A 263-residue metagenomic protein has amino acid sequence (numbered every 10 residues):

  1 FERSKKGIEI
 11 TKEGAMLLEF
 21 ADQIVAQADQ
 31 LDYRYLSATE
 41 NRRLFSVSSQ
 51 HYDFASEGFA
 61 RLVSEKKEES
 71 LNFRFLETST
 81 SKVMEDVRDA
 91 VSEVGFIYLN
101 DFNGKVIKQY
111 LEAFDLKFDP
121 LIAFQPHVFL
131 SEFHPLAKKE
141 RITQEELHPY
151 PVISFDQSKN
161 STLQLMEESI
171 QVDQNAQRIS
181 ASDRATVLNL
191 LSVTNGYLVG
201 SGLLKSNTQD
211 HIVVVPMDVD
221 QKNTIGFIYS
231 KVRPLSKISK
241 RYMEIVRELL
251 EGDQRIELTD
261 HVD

Functional and structural regions predicted by a protein language model:
F1-I10: A short LG(V/I)-centered, amphipathic sequence patch enriched for acidic residue(s) preceding the LG motif
L17-T39: Alpha-helical linker/hinge and terminal dimerization helices associated with HTH transcriptional regulators
R42-V106: Central regulatory/effector-binding core of bacterial HTH transcription factors
A55-R61, F102-G104, E140, Q144-V172 (+3 more regions): Secondary-structure junction motif
R88-E93, Q157-V213: Hydrophobic hinge/microswitch elements
Y110-V152: Flexible hinge/capping segments at coil-to-helix
A113-D119, F124, A185-P234: Beta-alpha-beta core module
V215-I256, H261: A late-sequence structural motif
